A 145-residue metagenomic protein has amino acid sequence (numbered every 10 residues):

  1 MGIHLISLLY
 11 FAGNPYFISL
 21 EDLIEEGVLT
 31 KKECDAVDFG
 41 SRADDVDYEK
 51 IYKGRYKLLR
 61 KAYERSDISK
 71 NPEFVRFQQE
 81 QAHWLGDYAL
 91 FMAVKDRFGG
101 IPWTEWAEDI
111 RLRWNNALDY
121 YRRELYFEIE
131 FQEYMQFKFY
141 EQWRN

Functional and structural regions predicted by a protein language model:
M1-N145: Acidic/aromatic-lined carbohydrate-recognition and catalytic surfaces of CAZymes acting on diverse glycans
